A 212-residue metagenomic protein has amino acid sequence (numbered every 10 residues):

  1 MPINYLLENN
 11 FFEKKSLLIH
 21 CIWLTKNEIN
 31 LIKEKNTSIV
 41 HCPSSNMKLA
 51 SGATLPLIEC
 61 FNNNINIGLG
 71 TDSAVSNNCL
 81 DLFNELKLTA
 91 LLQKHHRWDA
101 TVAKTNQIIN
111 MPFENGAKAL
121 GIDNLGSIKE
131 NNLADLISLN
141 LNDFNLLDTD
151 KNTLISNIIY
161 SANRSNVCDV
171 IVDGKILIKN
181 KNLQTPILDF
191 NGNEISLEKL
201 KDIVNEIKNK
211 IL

Functional and structural regions predicted by a protein language model:
M1-S38, A50-I67: Histidine/acidic residue-rich metal-binding segments in metalloenzymes
N9-F11, L57-N145: His/Asp/Glu-enriched, well-ordered alpha-helical/loop segment that forms or immediately abuts the divalent-metal
L18, I32, I39, D72 (+3 more regions): Conserved, mostly hydrophobic/aromatic
I19-C21, V40-C42, G70, L139-N142 (+1 more regions): Generic beta-strand/beta-sheet core signal
L31-S45, D202-N209: Short, electropositive alpha-helical surface patch
P43-M47, S73-V75: Short, acidic/turn-prone active-site loops that include or flank metal/cofactor- and phosphate-binding residues
K48-T54, N78-L80, T149: Short, charged, surface-exposed secondary-structure boundary motifs
P112-L212: Active-site microenvironment of metallo-dependent hydrolases
